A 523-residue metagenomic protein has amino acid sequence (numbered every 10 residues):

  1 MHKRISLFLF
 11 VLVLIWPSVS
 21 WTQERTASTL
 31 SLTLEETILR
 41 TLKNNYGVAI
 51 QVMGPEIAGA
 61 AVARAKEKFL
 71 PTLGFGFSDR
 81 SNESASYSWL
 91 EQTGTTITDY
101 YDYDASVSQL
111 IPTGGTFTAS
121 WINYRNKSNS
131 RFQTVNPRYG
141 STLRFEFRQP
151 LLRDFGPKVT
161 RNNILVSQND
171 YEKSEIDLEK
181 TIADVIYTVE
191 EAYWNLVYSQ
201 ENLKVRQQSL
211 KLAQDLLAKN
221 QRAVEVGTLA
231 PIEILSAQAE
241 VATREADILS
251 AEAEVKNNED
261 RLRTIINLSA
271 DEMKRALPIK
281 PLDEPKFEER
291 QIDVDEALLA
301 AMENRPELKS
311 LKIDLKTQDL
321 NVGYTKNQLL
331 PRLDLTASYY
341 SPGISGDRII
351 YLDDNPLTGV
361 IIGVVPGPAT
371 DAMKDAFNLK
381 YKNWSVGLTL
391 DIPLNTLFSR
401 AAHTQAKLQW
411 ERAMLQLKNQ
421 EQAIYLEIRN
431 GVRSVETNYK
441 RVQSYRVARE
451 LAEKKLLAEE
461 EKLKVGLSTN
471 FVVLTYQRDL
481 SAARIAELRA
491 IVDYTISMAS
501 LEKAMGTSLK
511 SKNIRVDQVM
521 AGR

Functional and structural regions predicted by a protein language model:
W21-T26, E83, L262, S269-M273 (+5 more regions): Acidic, low-complexity, intrinsically disordered peripheral segments
T22-Y100, F147-N162, V166-Q168, Y193 (+9 more regions): Bacterial Sec-pathway N-terminal export signals of envelope proteins
A49-M53, I57, K66-E67, P112-G140 (+10 more regions): Sec/SRP-type N-terminal targeting helices
L73-F77, G115-W121, F147, L333-A337: Membrane-embedded beta-strand positions of outer-membrane beta-barrel proteins
D79-E83, N123-K127, L151, I266 (+3 more regions): Transmembrane beta-strands of outer-membrane beta-barrel pores
T95-D99, P137-Y139, Q291, N378-K382 (+1 more regions): Short sequence motifs at beta-strands and strand-loop junctions characteristic of Gram-negative outer-membrane
D99-A105, S141-F147, A297, M373 (+1 more regions): Hydrophobic, lipid-facing positions within transmembrane beta-strands of outer-membrane proteins
E175-A297, S434, N438, A458-E461 (+3 more regions): Periplasmic alpha-helical coiled-coil/stalk elements that build and connect Gram-negative outer-membrane
